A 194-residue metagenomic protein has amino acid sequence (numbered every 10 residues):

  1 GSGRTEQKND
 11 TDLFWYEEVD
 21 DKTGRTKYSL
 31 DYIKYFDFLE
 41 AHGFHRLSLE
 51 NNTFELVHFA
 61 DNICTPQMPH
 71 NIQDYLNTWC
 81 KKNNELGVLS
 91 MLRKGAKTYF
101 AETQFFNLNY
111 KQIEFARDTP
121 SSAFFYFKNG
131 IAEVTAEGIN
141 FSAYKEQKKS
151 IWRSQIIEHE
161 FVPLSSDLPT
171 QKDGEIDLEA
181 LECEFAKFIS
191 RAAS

Functional and structural regions predicted by a protein language model:
G1, F44-H70, D118, F124 (+1 more regions): P-loop NTPase catalytic core of nucleic-acid-dependent motor ATPases
G1-E40, T65, L168, G174-A180 (+1 more regions): Replication-associated primase and helicase/ATPase modules
Y16-F38, V88-A132: Extended, Lys/Arg-enriched charged tracts that mediate electrostatic binding to polyanionic substrates
G24, G43, N83-N84, Q104 (+1 more regions): Short, flexible coil/linker elements and helix-boundary hinge sites characteristic of intrinsically disordered
L56-Y99: Conserved ASCE P-loop ATPase motor domains encompassing nucleic-acid-directed helicases/translocases
